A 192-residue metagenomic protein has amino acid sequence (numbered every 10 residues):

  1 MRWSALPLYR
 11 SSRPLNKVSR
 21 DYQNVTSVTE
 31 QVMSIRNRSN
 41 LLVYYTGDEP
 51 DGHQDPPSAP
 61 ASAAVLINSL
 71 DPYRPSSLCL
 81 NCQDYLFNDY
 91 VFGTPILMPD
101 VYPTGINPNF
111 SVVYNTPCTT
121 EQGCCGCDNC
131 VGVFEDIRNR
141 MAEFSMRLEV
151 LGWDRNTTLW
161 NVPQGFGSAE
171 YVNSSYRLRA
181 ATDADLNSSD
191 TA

Functional and structural regions predicted by a protein language model:
M1-A192: Glycan-processing catalytic domains of CAZymes
